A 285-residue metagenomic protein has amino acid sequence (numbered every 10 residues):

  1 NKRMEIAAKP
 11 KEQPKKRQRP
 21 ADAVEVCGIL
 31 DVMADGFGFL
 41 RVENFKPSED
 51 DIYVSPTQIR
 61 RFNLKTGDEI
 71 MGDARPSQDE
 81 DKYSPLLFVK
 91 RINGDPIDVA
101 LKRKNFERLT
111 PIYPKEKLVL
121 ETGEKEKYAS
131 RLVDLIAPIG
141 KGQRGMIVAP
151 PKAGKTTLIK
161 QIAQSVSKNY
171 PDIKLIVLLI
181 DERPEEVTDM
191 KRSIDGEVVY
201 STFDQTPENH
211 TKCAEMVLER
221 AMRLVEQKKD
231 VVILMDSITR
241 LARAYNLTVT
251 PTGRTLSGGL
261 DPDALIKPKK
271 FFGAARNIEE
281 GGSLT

Functional and structural regions predicted by a protein language model:
N1-K2, P184: N-terminal intrinsically disordered, low-complexity, charge/repeat-rich segments that act as generic
R3, P10-A100: N-terminal "pre-motor" subdomain/linker immediately upstream of P-loop NTPase catalytic cores
P20-V26, Y128-L132, V217-M222, K267 (+1 more regions): Phosphate-interacting basic helix/loop segments used at nucleotide- and nucleic-acid interfaces
G38, S55, G142, I147 (+3 more regions): Residue-level signature of catalytic and energy-coupling elements of molecular machines, predominantly ATP/GTP-dependent
P76-I147, A153: P-loop NTP-binding catalytic core
A153-T156, I162-T285: P-loop NTPase catalytic core
